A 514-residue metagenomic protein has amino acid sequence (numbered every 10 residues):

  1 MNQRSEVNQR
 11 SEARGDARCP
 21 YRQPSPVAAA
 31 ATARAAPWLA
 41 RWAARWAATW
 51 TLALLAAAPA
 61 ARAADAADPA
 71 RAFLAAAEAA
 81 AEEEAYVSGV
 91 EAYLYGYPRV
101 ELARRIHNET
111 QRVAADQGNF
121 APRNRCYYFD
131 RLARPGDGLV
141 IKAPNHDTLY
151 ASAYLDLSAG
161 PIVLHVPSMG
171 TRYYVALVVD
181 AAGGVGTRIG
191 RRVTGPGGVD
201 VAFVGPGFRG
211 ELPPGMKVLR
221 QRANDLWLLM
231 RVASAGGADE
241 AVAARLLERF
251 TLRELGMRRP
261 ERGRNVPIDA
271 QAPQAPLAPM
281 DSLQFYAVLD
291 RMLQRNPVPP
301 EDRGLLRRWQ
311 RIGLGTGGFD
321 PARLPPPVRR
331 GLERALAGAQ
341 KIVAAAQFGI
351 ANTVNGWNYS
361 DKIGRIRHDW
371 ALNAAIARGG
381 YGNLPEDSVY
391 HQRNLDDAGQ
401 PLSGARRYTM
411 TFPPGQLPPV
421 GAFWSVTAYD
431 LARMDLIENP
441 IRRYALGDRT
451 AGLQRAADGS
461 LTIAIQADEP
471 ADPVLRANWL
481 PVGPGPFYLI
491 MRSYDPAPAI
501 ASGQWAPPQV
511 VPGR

Functional and structural regions predicted by a protein language model:
M1, T32-R34, L39, T51: Intrinsic-disorder/low-complexity detector
N2-R14: Asparagine/serine/threonine-enriched low-complexity, disordered tracts, especially those forming N-linked glycosylation
R14, P26-P37: Compositionally biased, low-complexity flexible segments
A43-A58: Bacterial N-terminal signal peptides
P59-A63: Sec/Tat signal peptide C-region and signal peptidase I cleavage site
A64-R514: A compositional/structural signature for long, glycine/proline-rich flexible linkers and loops on extracytoplasmic
